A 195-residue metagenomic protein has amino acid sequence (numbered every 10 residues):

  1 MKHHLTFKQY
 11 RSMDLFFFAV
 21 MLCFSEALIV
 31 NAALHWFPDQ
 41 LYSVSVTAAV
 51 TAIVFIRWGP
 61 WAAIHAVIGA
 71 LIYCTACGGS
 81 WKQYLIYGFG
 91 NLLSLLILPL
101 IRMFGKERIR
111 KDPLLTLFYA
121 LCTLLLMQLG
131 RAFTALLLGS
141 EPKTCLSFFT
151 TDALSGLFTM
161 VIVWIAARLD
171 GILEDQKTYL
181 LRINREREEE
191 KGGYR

Functional and structural regions predicted by a protein language model:
M1-R57: Hydrophobic transmembrane alpha-helices
C23-E26, A70-L71, N91: Residue-level recognition of pore/gate-forming positions within transmembrane alpha-helices of multi-pass
L28, I53-V54, Y73-A76, I165: Residue-level signal for alpha-helical transmembrane segments in multi-pass membrane proteins
N31-L41, S80-N91, L100-R195: Membrane-embedded alpha-helical hairpins and interfacial helices in multi-pass inner-membrane proteins
V50-T51, N91-P99: Alpha-helical transmembrane segments and their membrane-interface exit regions
I53-V67: Membrane-helix interface "capping/anchor" motifs
A66-Y87: Membrane-helix boundary elements
